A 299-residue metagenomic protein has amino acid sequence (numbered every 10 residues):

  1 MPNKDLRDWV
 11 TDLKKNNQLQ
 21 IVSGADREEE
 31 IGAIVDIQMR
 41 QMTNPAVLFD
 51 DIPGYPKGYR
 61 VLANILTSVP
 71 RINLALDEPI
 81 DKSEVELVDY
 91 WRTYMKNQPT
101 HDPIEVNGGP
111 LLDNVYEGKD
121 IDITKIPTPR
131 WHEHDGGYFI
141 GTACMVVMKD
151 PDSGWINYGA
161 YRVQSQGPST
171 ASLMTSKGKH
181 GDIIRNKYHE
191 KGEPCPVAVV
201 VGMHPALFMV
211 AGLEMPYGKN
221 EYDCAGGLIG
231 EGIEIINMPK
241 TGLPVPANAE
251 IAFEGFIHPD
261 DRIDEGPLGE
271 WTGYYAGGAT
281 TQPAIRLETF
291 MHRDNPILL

Functional and structural regions predicted by a protein language model:
M1-A284, E288-L299: Extended, highly charged
